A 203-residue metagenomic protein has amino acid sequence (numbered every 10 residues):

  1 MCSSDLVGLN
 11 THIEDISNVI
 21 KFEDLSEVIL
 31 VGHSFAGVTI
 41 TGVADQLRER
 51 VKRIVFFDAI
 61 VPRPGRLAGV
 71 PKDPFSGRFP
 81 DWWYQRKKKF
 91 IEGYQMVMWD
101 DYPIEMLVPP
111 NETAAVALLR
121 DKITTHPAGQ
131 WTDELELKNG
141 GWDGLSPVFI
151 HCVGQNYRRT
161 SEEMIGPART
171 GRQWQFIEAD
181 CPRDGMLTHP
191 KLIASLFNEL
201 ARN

Functional and structural regions predicted by a protein language model:
M1-S3: Short, small-residue-biased leader/transition segments that mark boundaries at the very start of proteins
T11-V28: Conserved acidic catalytic loop of the alpha/beta-hydrolase fold
V31-A36, I40: Gly/Ala-rich beta-loop-alpha elbow adjacent to hydrolase catalytic centers
D45, E49-V51, V55-W99, Q130-W131 (+2 more regions): Flexible "cap/lid" loop of the alpha/beta hydrolase fold
D121-G140, Q155: Active-site nucleophile elbow and catalytic-triad environment of alpha/beta-hydrolase enzymes
W142-P147, G171-W174: Short, proline-enriched alpha-helix->beta-strand connector loops that line the catalytic pocket of alpha/beta-hydrolase
V153-L187, L192, E199-L200: Conserved loop-alpha-helix segment in the C-terminal half of the alpha/beta-hydrolase fold that carries the catalytic
